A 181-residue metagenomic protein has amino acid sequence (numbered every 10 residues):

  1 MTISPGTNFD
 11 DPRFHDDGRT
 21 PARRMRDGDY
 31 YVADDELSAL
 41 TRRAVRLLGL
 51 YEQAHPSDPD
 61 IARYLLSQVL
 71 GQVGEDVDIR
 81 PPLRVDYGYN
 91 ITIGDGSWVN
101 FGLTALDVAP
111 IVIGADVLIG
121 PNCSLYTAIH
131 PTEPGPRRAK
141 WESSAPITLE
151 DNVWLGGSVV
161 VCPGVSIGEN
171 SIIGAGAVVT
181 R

Functional and structural regions predicted by a protein language model:
M1-D76: Terminal amphipathic alpha-helical/low-complexity segments used for targeting or macromolecular assembly
D17, A22-R23, E75, V85 (+3 more regions): Short, functionally important structural connectors and interaction interfaces within domains
P56, L83-I167: Flexible, glycine/small-residue-enriched loop-and-beta-strand segment within the central core of proteins
S158, I173-G176: Conserved metal-binding segment of the jelly-roll/cupin
A177-R181: Short, intrinsically disordered, charge-balanced linker/junction segments flanking boundaries in proteins
